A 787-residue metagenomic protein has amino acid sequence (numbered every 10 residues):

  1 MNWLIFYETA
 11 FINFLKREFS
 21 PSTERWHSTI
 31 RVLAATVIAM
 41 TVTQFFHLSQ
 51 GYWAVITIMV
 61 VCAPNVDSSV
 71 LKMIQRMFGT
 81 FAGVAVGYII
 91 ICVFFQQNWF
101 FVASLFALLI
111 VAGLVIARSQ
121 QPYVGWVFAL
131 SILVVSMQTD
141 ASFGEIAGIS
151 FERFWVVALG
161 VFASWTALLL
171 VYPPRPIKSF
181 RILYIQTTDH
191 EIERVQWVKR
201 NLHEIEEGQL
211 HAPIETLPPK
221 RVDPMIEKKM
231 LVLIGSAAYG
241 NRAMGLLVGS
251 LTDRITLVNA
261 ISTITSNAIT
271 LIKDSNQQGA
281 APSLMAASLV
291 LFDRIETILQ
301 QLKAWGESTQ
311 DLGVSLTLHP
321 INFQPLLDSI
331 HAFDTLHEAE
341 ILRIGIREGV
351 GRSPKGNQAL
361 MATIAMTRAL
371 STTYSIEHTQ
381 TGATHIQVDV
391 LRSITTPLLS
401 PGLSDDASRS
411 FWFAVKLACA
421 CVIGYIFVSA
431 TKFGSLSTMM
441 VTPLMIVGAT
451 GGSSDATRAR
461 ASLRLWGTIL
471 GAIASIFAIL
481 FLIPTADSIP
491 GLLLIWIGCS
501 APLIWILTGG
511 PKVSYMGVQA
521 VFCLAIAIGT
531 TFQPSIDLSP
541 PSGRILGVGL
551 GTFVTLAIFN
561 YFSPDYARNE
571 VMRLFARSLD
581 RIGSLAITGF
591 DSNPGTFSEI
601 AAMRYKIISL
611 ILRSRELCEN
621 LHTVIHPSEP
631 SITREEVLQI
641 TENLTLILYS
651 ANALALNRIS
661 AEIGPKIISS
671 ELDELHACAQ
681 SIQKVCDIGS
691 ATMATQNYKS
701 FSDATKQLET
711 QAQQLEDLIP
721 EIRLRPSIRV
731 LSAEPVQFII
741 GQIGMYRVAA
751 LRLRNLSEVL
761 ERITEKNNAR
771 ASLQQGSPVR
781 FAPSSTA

Functional and structural regions predicted by a protein language model:
M1-R242, L246, S353-G356, L360 (+7 more regions): A transmembrane helix-and-boundary motif of multi-pass membrane transporters/channels
H190-E191, V195-L210, L251-H385, N643-Q775: Soluble C-terminal extramembrane regulatory/interaction domains of multi-pass membrane proteins
V248-T256, T633-Q639: All-alpha amphipathic helical-bundle segments outside canonical DNA-binding/catalytic cores that form hydrophobic
H622-E636, I640, R658-E671: Extended, charge-rich low-complexity regions and/or helical-solenoid scaffolds
